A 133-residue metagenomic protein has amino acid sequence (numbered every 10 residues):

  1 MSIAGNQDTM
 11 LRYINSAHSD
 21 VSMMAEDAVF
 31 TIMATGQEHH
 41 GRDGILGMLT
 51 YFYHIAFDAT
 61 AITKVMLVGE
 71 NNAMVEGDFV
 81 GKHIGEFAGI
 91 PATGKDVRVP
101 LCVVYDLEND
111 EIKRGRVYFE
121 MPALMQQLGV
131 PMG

Functional and structural regions predicted by a protein language model:
M1-G133: C-terminal and inter-domain tail/linker signature
